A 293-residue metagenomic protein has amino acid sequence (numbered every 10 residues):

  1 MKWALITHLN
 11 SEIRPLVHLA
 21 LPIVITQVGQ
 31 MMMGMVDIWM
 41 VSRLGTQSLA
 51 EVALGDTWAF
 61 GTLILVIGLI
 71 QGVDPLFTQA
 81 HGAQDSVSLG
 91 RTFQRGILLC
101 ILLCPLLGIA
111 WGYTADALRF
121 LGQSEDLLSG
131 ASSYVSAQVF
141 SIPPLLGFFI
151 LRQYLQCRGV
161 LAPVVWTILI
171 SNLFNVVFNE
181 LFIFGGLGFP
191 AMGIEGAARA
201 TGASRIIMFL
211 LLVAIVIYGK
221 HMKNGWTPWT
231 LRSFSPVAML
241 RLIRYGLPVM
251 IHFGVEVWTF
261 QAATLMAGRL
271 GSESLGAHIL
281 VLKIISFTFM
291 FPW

Functional and structural regions predicted by a protein language model:
M1-A20, F77-P143, F174-V177, F189-L247: Short alpha-helical transmembrane segments in multi-pass integral membrane proteins
H8-W39, R43-L44, T57-L76, I101-G108 (+4 more regions): N-terminal transmembrane alpha-helices
L16, L49, L161-V165, I194-A198 (+1 more regions): Alpha-helical transmembrane segments and their helix-entry boundary regions
L19, I23-V24, F60, C100 (+11 more regions): Residue-level signature of transmembrane alpha-helical cores of multipass secondary-active transporters and flippases
V28-A50, L118-E125, L181-M192, M250 (+1 more regions): Helix-terminus/linker motif at the lipid-water interface of multi-pass membrane proteins
L49-G112, L145-G159, P163-V164, H278-W293: Small-residue-rich hydrophobic transmembrane alpha-helices
D56-A59, T167-N175, A200-M208, L282-I285: Transmembrane alpha-helical core residues of multi-pass small-molecule transporters, especially secondary transporters
G61-I64, N175-N179, F209-V213, F287-M290: Hydrophobic transmembrane alpha-helices of multi-pass small-molecule transporters
